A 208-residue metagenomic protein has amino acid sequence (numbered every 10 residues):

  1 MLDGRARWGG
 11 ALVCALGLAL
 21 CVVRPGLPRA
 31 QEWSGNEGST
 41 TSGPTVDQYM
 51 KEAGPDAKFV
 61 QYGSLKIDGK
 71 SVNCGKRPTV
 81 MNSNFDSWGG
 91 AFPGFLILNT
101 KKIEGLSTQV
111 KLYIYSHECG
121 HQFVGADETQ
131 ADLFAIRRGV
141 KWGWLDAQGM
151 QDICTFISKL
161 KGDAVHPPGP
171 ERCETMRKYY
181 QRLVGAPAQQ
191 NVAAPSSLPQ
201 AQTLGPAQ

Functional and structural regions predicted by a protein language model:
M1-V13: Bacterial N-terminal signal peptides that target proteins for export
V13-V22: Bacterial N-terminal signal peptides
V23-A30: Sec/Tat signal peptide C-region and signal peptidase I cleavage site
Q31-F92: Auxiliary, metal-adjacent structural segments of Zn-dependent hydrolase domains
T41-S42, Y49-Q61, D127-P167, L183-V184: Short helix/loop segments within enzyme catalytic domains that coordinate or immediately flank catalytic cofactors
T79-T108, C119-Q122: Active-site scaffold of zinc-dependent metalloenzymes
Y113-Q122, D132: Active-site recognition of the HExxH zinc-binding catalytic motif
W144-Q208: Long, well-structured alpha-helical subdomains associated with metal-dependent extracellular/ecto-lumenal hydrolases
